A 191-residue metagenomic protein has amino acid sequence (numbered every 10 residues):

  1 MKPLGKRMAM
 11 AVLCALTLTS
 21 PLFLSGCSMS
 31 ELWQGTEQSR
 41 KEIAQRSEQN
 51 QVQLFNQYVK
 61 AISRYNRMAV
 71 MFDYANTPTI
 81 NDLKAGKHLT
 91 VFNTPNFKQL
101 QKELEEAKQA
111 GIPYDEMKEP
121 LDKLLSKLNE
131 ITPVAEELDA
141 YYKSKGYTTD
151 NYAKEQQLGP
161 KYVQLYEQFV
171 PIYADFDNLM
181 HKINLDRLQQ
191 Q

Functional and structural regions predicted by a protein language model:
K2-V12: Bacterial N-terminal signal peptides that target proteins for export
A11-S20: Sec-dependent N-terminal signal peptides
F23-G26: C-terminal motif of bacterial Sec signal peptides marking the signal peptidase cleavage site
S30-H88, Q156, V163, Q191: Immediate post-signal-peptide N-terminus of mature secreted/exported proteins
R46, N50, E116-E119, K123 (+3 more regions): Extracytoplasmic/periplasmic, Sec-exported soluble proteins
S63-N66, T132, V170, D177: Structural signal for well-ordered, non-membrane alpha-helices
N66-D150: Post-signal peptide N-terminal segment of secreted/secretory-pathway proteins
E155-Q191: Extended amphipathic alpha-helical interaction segments
